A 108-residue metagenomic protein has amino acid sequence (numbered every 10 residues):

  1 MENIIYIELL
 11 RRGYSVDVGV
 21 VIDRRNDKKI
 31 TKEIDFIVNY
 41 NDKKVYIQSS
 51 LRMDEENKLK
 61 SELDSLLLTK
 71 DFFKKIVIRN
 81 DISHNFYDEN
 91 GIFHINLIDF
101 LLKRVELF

Functional and structural regions predicted by a protein language model:
M1-F108: A cross-kingdom feature that marks ATP-driven nucleic-acid transaction machinery
